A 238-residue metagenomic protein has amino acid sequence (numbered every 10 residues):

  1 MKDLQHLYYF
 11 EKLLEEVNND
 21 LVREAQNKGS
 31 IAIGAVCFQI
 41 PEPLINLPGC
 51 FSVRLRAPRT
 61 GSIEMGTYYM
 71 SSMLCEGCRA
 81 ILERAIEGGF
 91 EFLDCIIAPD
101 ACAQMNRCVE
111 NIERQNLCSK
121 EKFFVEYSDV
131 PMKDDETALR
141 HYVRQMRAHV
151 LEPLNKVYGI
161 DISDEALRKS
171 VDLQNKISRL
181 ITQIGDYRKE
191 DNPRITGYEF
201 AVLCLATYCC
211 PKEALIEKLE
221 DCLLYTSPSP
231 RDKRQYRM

Functional and structural regions predicted by a protein language model:
M1-F10, L203-K218: Glycine-rich phosphate-binding "P-loop"
M1-N155, G159-D164: Trp/Phe/Arg-rich N-terminal binding region typifying the photolyase-homology
E64, D221-L224: The feature marks the mature, well-folded catalytic cores of soluble enzymes
A80-E87, A103-N111, L173-L180, Y208-E217: Short secondary-structure transition/capping segments
K122-K212: Catalytic cofactor-binding cores of redox enzymes
Y225-D232: Conserved small/polar residues in nucleotide/adenosyl-binding loops
Y236-M238: Hydrophobic alpha-helical segments, chiefly the membrane-spanning helices and signal/signal-anchor peptides
